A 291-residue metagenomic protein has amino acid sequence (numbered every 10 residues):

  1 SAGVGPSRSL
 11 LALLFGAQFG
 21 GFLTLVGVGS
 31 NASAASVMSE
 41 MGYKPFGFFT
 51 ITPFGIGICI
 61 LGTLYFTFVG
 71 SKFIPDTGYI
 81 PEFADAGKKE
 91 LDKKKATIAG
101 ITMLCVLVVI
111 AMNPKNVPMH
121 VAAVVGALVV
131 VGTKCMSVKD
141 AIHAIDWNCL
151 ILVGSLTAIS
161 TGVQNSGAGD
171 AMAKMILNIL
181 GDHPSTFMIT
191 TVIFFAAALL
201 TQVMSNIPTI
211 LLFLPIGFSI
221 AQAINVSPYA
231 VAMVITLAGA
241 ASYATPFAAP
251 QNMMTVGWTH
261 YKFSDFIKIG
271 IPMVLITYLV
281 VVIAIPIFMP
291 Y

Functional and structural regions predicted by a protein language model:
A2-F15, G20-D85, M233-Y291: Juxtamembrane and boundary regions of transmembrane helices in multi-pass small-molecule transporters and channels
A2-S9, P45, K94-G100, D146-L150 (+2 more regions): Membrane-interfacial loop-to-helix junctions in multi-pass transporters
R8-F15, H143-L152, F213: Cytoplasmic-side transmembrane-helix entry/capping segments in multi-pass membrane proteins
Q18, V37, M41, L107-A111 (+4 more regions): Alpha-helical transmembrane segments of multipass membrane proteins
G21-S30, K115-M119, G162-G169, L199-L212 (+1 more regions): Short helix-coil transition sites and intra-membrane helix breaks within transmembrane domains of multi-pass
L25, D182-I220, I224, P228 (+1 more regions): Hydrophobic alpha-helical transmembrane segments of multi-pass integral membrane proteins, predominantly secondary
G27, G55-L61, N116-A127, M175-I189 (+1 more regions): Structural signature of hydrophobic alpha-helical transmembrane segments
T50-K174, T190, M273-V274, Y278 (+1 more regions): Hydrophobic transmembrane alpha-helices of multi-pass small-molecule transporters
